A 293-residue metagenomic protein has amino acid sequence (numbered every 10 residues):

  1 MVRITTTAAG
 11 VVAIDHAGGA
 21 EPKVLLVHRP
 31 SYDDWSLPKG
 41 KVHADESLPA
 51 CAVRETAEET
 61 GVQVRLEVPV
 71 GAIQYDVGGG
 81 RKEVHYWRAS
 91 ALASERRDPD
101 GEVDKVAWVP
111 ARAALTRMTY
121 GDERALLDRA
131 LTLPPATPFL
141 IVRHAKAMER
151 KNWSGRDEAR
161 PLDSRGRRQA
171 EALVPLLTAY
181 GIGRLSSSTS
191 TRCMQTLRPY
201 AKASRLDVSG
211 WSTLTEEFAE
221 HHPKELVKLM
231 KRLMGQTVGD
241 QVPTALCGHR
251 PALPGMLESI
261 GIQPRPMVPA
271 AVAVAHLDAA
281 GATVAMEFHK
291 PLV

Functional and structural regions predicted by a protein language model:
M1-L25, P138-L140: Conserved N-terminal beta-strand and adjoining loop/helix that marks the start of the Nudix/MutT-like hydrolase domain
G19-Q63, W153-R160: Conserved Nudix-box catalytic region and its N-terminal flanking loop in Nudix hydrolases and closely related
G40, C51, A136-H221, Q263-A271: Active-site-proximal alpha-helix that buttresses catalytic centers in soluble enzyme cores
Q63-G71, D207-S212: A short coil-to-beta-strand element that immediately follows conserved catalytic motifs
I73-R97: Active-site-adjacent beta-strand/loop module that shapes the phosphate/pyrophosphate-binding cleft
R96-T132: NUDIX/MutT-family hydrolases
H222-V242: A short, acidic, amphipathic alpha-helical segment used as a generic capping/interface helix at domain edges
G261-A285: Domain-level recognition of soluble alpha/beta enzyme cores, biased toward histidine phosphatases/phosphomutases
